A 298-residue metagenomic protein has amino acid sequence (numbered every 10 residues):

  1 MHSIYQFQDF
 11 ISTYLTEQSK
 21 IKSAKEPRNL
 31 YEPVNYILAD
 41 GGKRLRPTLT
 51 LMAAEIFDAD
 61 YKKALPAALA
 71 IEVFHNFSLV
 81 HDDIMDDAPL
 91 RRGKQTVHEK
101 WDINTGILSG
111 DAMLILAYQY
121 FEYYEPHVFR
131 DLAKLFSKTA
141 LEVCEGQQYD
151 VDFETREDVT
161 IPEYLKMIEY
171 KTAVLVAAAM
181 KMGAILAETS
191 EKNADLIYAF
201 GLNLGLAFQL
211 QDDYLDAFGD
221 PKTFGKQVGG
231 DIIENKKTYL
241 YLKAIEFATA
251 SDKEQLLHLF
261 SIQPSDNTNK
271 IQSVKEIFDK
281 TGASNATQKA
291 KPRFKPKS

Functional and structural regions predicted by a protein language model:
M1-S298: All-alpha prenyltransferase/terpene-synthase fold signal
